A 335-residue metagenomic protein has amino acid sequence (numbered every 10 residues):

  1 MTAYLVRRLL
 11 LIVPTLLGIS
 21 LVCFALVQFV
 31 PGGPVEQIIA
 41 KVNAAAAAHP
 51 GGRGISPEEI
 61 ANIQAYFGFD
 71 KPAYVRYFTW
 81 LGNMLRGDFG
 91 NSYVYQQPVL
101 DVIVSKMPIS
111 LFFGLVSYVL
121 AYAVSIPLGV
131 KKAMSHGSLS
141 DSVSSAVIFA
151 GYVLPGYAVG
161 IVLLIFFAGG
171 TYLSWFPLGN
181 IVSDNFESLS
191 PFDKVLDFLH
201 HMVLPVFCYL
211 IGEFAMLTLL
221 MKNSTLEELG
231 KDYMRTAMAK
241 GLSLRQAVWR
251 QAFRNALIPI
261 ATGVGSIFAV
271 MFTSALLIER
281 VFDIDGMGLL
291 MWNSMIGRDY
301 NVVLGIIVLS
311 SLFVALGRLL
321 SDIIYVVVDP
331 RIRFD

Functional and structural regions predicted by a protein language model:
T2-A3, M107-P108, F112, V116-S142 (+2 more regions): Alpha-helical transmembrane segments of integral membrane proteins, especially multi-pass inner/plasma-membrane
V6-I12: N-terminal signal-anchor/signal peptide hydrophobic helix marking the start of the first transmembrane segment
I12, S20, A44, F149 (+4 more regions): Residue-level recognition of pore/gate-forming positions within transmembrane alpha-helices of multi-pass
L16-V75, T171-K194: Hydrophobic alpha-helical transmembrane segments of membrane transport/permease proteins and related membrane-embedded
I19, C23-Q28, G32, G160 (+4 more regions): Juxtamembrane/transmembrane-helix interface segments of polytopic membrane transporters
V22-F29, A61, F67, G82 (+3 more regions): Membrane-water interface segments at the C-terminal ends of transmembrane alpha-helices in multi-pass inner-membrane
G54-R86, M234, D283-S294: Short hydrophobic, aromatic-rich alpha-helical segments embedded in or entering the lipid bilayer of multi-pass
Y66-I126: An internal, D/E-rich "acidic patch" concept
